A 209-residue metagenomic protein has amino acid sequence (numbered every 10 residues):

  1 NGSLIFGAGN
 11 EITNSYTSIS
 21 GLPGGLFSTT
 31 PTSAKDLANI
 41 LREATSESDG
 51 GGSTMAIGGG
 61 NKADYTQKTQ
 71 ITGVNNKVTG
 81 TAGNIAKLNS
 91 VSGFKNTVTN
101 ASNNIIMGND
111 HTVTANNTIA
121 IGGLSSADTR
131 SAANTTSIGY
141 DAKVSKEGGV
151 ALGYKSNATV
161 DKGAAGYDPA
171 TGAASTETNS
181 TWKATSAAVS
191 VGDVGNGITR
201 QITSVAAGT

Functional and structural regions predicted by a protein language model:
N1-T209: Glycine- and small/polar-enriched repetitive beta-structure motifs of secreted/surface proteins
